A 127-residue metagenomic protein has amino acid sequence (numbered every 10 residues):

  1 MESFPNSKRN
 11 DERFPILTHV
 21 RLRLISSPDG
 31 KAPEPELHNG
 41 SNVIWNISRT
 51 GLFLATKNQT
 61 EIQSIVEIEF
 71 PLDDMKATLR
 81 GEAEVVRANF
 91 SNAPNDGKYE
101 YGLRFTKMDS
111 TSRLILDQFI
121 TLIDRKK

Functional and structural regions predicted by a protein language model:
M1-I47, T121-K127: N-terminal helix initiation/capping motif
E2, N10, I16, N92-K127: C-terminal output/interaction extensions
V20-L24, Q63-T78: Short conserved beta-strand and strand-loop elements enriched in small hydrophobics with frequent Asp/Gly
I25-S27, R49, A88-P94: Short, conserved beta-turn/loop elements at beta-strand boundaries and strand-helix junctions
P28-F70, G102: Short strand-loop-strand
K31, M75-E82: Short, Lys/Arg- and Gly-enriched loop/turn segments at beta-strand edges
N42, R80-F90: Short beta-strand-centered aromatic/proline hotspots
S48, V85-N89, K107-D109: A generic structural motif
